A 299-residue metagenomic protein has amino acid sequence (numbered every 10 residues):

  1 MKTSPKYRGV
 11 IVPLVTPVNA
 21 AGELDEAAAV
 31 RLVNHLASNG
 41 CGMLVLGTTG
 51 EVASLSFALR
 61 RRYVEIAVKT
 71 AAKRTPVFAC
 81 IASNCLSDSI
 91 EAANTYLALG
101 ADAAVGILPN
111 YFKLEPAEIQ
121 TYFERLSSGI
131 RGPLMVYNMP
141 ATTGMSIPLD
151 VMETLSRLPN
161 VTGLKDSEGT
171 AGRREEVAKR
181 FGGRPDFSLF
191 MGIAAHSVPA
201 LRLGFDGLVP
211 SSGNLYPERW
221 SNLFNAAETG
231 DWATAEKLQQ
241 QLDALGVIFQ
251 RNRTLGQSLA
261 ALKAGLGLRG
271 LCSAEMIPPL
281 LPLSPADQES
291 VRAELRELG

Functional and structural regions predicted by a protein language model:
K2-S146, L281: Active-site beta->alpha loop and helix N-cap motifs at the rims of alpha/beta catalytic domains
K6-V15, H35, N39-G40, F205 (+2 more regions): C-terminal alpha-helical cap/extension of soluble enzyme domains
V12, D25, G50-A53, S83-C85 (+5 more regions): Short, flexible micro-motifs
A29, R60, V64, S89 (+4 more regions): A general structural signal for well-ordered alpha-helical segments in protein cores
L32, Y63, Y122, L155 (+2 more regions): A structural signal for short hydrophobic/aromatic patches embedded in well-ordered alpha helices
S128-G129, P140-G246: Catalytic alpha/beta core domains of metabolic enzymes, predominantly
